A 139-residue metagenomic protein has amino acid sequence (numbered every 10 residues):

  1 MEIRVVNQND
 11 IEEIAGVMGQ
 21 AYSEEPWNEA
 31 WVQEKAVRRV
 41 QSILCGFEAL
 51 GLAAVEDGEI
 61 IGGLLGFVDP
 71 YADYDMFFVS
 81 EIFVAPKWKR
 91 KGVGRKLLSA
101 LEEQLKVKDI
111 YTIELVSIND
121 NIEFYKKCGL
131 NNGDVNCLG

Functional and structural regions predicted by a protein language model:
E2-G16: A short beta-loop-alpha structural element at the N-terminal edge of CoA-dependent acyl/N-acetyltransferase catalytic
N7, V68-P70, P86: Short, low-complexity Ser/Thr-rich regulatory SLiMs
G19-V40: Conserved GNAT-fold acetyl-CoA-binding loop/helix
Q41-A53: A short helix-loop-beta-strand connector motif used in the catalytic cores of GNAT acetyltransferases and, in some
A53, E59-V68, F78, F83: Conserved beta-strand in the GNAT
D69-V79, K89, Y111, V135: A conserved beta-turn-beta hairpin within the catalytic core of GNAT-like acetyltransferases that forms part
V84, R90-E103: Conserved acetyl-CoA-binding loop-helix of GNAT-fold acetyltransferases
R95, V107, Y111-T112, I118-G139: Conserved active-site alpha-helix within GNAT-family acetyltransferase domains
